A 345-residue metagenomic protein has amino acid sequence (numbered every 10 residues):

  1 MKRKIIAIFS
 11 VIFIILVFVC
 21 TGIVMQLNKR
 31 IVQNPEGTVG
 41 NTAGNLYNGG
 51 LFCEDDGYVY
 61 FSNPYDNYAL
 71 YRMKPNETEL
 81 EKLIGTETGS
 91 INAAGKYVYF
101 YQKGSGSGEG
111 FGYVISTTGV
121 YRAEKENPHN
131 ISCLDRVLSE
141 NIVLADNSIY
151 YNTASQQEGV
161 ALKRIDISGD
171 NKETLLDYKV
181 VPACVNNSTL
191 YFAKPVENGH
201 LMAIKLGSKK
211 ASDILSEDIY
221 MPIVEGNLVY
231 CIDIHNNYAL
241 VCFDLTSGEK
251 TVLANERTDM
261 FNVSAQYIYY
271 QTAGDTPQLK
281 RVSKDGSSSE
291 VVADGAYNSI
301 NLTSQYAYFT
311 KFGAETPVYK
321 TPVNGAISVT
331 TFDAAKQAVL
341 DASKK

Functional and structural regions predicted by a protein language model:
M1-V17: N-terminal Sec-pathway targeting helices
Q26-K82, K345: N-terminal, intrinsically disordered, polar/charged segments of Gram-positive cell-envelope systems that serve as
V32-G44, T78-I84, P128-L134, D170-L176 (+4 more regions): A short beta-strand motif characteristic of beta-propeller blades
N45-E54, G85-G95, R136-D146, D177-N187 (+4 more regions): Repeated scaffold domains used in trafficking and secretory/extracellular systems, primarily beta-propellers
Y60-S62, Y99-Q102, Y150-N152, Y191-A193 (+3 more regions): Residue position within the beta-strands of beta-propeller blades
N67-Y71, G106-Y121, Q157-K163, E197-A203 (+3 more regions): Structural motif
K74-T78, A123-P128, I165-D170, I204-K209 (+3 more regions): Short loop/turn segments that connect beta-strands within beta-propeller blades
T272, S283-K345: Hydrophilic extracytoplasmic domains
